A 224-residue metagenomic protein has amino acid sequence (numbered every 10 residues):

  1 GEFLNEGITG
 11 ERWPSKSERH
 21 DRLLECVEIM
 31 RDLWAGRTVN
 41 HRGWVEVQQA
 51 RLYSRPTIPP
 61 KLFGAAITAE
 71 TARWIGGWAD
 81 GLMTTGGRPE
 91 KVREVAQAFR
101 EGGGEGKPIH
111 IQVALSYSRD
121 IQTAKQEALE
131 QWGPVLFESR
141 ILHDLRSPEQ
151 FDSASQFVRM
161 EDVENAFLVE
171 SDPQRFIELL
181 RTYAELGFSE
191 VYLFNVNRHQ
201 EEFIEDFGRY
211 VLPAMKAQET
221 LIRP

Functional and structural regions predicted by a protein language model:
G1-P224: Active-site-adjacent structural elements that line small-molecule/cofactor binding pockets in enzymes
